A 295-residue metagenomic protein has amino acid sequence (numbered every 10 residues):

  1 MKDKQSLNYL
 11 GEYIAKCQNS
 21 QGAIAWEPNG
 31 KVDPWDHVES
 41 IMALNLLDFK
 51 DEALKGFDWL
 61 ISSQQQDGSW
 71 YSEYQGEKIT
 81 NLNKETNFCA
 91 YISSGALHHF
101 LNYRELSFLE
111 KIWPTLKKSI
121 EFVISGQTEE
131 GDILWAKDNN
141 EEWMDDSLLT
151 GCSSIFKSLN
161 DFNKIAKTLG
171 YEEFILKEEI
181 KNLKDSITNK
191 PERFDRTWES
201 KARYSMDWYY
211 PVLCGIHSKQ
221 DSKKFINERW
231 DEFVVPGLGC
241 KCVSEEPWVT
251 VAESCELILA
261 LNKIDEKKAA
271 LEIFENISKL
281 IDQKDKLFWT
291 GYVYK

Functional and structural regions predicted by a protein language model:
M1, V38-K50, Y91-F108, S153-Y171 (+2 more regions): Well-ordered alpha-helical scaffold segments within catalytic/enzyme domains
M1-W35, L46-W70, K117, V123-E130 (+2 more regions): Low-complexity, Ser/Thr/Pro/Gly-enriched N-terminal "stalk/linker" regions
K2-Q5, Y9, D33-P34, E110-N160 (+1 more regions): Extended ligand-binding clefts on enzyme/binding-domain cores
N19, Q65, L101-R104, E121 (+6 more regions): Sec-exported extracytoplasmic/periplasmic mature domains
P28-N29, S72-I79, W135-E142, K241-C242 (+1 more regions): Short linear capping/connector segments at secondary-structure termini
N29, H217-I226, V243-E253, L259-K263 (+1 more regions): CBM-like carbohydrate-recognition segments
G30, A43, L82, D145: Short, charged/polar micro-motifs that form catalytic or ligand-binding hotspots
D48-I120, I124, I273-K295: Helix-terminus loop motifs that line ligand-binding clefts
